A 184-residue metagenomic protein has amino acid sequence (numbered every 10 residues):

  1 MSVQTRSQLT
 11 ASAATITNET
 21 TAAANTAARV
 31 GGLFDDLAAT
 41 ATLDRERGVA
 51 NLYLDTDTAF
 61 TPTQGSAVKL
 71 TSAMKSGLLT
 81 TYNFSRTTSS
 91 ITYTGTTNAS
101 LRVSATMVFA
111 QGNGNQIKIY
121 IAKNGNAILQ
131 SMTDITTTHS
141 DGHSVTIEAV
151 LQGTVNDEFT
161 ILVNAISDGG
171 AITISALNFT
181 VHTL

Functional and structural regions predicted by a protein language model:
M1-L43: Extracellular "spike/adhesin" assembly and maturation modules and analogous cytosolic coiled-coil scaffolds
N25-G32, L43-L184: Extracellular jelly-roll beta-sandwich "head" domains, especially the C-terminal globular C1q domain
